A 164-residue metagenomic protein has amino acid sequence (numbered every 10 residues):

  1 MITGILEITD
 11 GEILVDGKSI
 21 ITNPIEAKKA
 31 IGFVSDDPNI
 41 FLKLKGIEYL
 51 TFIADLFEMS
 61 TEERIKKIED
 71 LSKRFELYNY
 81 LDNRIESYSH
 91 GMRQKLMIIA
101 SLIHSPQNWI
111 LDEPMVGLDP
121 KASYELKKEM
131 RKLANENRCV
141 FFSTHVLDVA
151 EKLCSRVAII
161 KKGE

Functional and structural regions predicted by a protein language model:
M1-K161: ABC transporter nucleotide-binding domains
